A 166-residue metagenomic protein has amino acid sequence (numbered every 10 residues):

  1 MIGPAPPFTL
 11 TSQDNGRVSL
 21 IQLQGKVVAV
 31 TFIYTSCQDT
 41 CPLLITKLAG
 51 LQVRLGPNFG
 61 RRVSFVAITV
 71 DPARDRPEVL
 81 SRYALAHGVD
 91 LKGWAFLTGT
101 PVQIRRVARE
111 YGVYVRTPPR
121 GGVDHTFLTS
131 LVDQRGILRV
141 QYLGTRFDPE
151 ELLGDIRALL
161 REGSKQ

Functional and structural regions predicted by a protein language model:
M1-I21, T46: N-terminal "domain-start" segment that seeds a small globular fold
A5-P6, V28, T126-L128: Short loop/turn microsegments at loop-to-beta-strand junctions
V18-L48: Short active-site neighborhood of thiol/selenol oxidoreductases, capturing the structured segment around
V27, Y34-S36, Q52-F59, H87 (+4 more regions): Sec/Tat-exported extracytoplasmic proteins
V30, Y34-C37, T69-V70, W94 (+1 more regions): Second-shell loop/turn segments in exported
I45-V107: Structural microenvironment flanking redox-active thiols in thiol-disulfide oxidoreductases
G93-W94, R105, R109-P118, G122-S130: Structural micro-motif
P118-Q166: Thiol-/selenol-based redox modules, centered on thioredoxin-like and closely related oxidoreductase domains
